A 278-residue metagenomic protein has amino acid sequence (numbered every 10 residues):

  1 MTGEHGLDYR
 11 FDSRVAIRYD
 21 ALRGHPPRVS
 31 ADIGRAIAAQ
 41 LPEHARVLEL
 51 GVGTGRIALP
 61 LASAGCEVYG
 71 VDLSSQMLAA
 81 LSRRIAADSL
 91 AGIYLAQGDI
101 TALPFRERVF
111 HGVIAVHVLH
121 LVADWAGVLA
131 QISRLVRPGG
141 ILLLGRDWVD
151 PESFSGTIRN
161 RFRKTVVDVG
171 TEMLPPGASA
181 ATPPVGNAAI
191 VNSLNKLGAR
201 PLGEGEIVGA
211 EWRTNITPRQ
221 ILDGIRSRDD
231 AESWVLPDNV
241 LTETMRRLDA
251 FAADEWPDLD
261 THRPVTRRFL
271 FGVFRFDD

Functional and structural regions predicted by a protein language model:
M1-E43, R56, P60, M77-A80 (+2 more regions): Conserved class I S-adenosyl-L-methionine
R46, G140-I141: Short glycine-centered segments of the SAM/dcSAM-binding site in methyltransferase folds
L48, T54-A102: Class I SAM-dependent methyltransferase SAM/SAH-binding core
T54, L202-D278: Conserved Class I S-adenosyl-L-methionine
T101-G112: A short acidic, Gly/Pro-enriched loop at the edge of an enzyme's catalytic core that lines a small-molecule cofactor
H111-D124: A short SAM/SAH-binding and catalytic strip from SAM-dependent methyltransferases
A126-P138: A short glycine-rich, Lys/Arg-flanked "PGG" loop and its adjoining helix->strand segment in the class I
I141-N215: Conserved catalytic/acceptor-binding region of the Class I
